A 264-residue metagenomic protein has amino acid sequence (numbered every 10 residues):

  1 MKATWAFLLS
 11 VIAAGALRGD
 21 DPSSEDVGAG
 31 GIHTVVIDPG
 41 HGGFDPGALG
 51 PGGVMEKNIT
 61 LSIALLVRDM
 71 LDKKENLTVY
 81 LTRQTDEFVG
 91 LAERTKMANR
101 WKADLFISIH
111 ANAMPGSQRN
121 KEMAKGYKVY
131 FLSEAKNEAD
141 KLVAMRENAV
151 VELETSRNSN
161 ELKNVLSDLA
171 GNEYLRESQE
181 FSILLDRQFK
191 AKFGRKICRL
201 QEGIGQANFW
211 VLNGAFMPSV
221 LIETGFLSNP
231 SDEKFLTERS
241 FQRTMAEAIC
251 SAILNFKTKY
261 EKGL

Functional and structural regions predicted by a protein language model:
M1-L264: Catalytic-site microenvironment of enzymes that process N-acetyl-hexosamine-containing cell-wall polysaccharides
